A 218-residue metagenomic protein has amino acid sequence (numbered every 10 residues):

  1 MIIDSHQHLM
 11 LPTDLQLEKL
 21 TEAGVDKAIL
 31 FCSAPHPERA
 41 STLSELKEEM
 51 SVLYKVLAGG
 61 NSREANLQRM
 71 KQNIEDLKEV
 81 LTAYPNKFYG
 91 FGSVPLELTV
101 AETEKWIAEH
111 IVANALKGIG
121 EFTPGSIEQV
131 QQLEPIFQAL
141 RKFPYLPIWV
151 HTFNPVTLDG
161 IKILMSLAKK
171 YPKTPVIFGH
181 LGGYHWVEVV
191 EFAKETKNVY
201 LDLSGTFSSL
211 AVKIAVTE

Functional and structural regions predicted by a protein language model:
M1-E75: An N-terminally biased module of ancient metal coordination in phosphate/nucleic-acid-related enzymes
M1-L11, V112-A113, A193-K197, T206: Amphipathic repeat-derived elements
I2-S5, I29-C32, F91-S93, G120 (+2 more regions): Active-site neighborhood of phospho(di)ester-bond hydrolases with catalytic His/Asp-centered motifs
H6-D14, H36-R39, N66-M70, P95-E102 (+4 more regions): Acidic-and-aromatic substrate-binding clefts and catalytic sites of carbohydrate-active enzymes
D14-G24, K105-I111, A211-E218: Short amphipathic alpha-helices and their capping/turn segments at secondary-structure boundaries
D14-Q16, A40-L43, T103-E104, I161-K162 (+1 more regions): Short aromatic-enriched loop/helix-cap "lid" or pocket-rim segments at secondary-structure transitions that line
E48-W149, N154-P155, E195, V199: Active-site gating/metal-coordination segments in enzymes
K117-G118, G125-S126, V130-E218: Catalytic pocket-lining loop regions of alpha/beta-barrel enzymes, especially the amidohydrolase/enolase/GH5 lineages
